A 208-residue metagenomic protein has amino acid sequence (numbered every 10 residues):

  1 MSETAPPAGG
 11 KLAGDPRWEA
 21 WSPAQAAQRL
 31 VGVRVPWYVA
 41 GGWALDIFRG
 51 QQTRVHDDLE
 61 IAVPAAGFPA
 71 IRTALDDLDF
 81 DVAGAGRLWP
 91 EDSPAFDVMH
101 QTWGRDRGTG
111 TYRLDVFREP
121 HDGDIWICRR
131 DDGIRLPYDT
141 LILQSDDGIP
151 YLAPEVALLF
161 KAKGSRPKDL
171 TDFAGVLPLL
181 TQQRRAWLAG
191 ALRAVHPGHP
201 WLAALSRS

Functional and structural regions predicted by a protein language model:
M1-S208: Compositionally biased terminal segments of proteins
